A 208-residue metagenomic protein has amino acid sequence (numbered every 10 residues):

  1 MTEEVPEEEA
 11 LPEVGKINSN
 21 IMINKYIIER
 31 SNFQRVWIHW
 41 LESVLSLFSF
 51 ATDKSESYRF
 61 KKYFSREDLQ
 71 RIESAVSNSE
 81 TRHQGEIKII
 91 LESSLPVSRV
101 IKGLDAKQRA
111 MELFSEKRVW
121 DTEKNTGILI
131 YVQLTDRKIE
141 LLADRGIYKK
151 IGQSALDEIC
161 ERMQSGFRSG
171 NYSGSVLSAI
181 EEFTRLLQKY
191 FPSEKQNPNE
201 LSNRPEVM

Functional and structural regions predicted by a protein language model:
M1-K25, R35-E42: Periodic low-complexity repeat segments enriched in small/acidic residues
I23-E194, P198, S202: Divalent-cation
